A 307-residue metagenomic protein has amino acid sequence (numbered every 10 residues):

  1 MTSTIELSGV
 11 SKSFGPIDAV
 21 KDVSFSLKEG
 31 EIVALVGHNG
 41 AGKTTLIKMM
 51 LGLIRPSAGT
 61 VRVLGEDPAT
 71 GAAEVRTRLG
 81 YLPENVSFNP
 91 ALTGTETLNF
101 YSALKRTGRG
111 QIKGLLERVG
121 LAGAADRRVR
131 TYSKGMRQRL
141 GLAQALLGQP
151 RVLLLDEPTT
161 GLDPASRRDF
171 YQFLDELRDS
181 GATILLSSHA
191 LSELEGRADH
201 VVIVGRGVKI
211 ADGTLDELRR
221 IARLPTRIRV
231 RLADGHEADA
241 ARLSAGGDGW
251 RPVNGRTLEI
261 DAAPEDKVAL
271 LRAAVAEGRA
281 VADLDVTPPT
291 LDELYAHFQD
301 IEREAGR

Functional and structural regions predicted by a protein language model:
T2-L7, K12-G205, A211: ABC transporter nucleotide-binding domains
S8, R231, D285-T287: Solvent-exposed beta-strand sheet faces enriched in polar/charged residues
E29, G123, L232-D234, A262-P264 (+1 more regions): Non-catalytic surface loops within mature trypsin-like serine protease
E29, G94, L215, P288-L291: Structural motif detector for alpha-helix initiation sites
Y171-D261: ABC transporter nucleotide-binding domain
A262-R307: C-terminal coupling/interaction segments
